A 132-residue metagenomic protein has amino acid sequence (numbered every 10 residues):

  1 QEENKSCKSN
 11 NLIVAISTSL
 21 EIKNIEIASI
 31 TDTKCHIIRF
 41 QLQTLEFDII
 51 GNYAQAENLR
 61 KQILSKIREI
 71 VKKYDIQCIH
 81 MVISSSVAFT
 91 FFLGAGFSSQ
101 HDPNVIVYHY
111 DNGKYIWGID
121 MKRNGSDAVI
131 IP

Functional and structural regions predicted by a protein language model:
Q1-H80, V87-P132: Long, low-complexity, Lys/Arg-enriched
